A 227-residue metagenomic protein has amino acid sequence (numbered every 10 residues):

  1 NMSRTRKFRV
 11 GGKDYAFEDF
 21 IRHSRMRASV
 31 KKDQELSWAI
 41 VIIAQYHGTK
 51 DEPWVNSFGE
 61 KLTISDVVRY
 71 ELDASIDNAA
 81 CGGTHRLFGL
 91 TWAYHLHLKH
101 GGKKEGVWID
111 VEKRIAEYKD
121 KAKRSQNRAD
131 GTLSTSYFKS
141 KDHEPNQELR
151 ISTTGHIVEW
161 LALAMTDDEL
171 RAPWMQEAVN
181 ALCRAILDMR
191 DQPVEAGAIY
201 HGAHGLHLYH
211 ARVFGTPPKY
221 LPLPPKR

Functional and structural regions predicted by a protein language model:
N1-V55, S75-W108, Q126-W174, D188-P218 (+1 more regions): An alpha-helical repeat/solenoid feature that recognizes helix-turn-helix modules
S24, V67-E71, V111, I115-K123 (+2 more regions): Buried hydrophobic core positions in alpha-solenoid tandem helical repeats
E52-D73, E112: A surface/extracellular/periplasmic glyco- and lipid-processing/surface-interacting theme
G59, G106-Y118, E177-V179, K219-R227: Alpha-helical scaffold repeats of the Armadillo/HEAT/TPR superfamily
S65-D66, G101, S136, N180-A181: Generic signal for short, ordered secondary-structure residues within or immediately flanking folded domains
